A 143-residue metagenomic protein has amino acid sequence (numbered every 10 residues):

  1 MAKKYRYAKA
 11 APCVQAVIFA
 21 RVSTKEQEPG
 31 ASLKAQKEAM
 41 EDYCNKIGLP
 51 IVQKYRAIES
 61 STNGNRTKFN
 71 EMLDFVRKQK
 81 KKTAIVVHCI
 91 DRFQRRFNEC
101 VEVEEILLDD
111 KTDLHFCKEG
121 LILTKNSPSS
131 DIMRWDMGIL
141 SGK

Functional and structural regions predicted by a protein language model:
M1-K143: Short, structured surface patches at the beginning of a domain
